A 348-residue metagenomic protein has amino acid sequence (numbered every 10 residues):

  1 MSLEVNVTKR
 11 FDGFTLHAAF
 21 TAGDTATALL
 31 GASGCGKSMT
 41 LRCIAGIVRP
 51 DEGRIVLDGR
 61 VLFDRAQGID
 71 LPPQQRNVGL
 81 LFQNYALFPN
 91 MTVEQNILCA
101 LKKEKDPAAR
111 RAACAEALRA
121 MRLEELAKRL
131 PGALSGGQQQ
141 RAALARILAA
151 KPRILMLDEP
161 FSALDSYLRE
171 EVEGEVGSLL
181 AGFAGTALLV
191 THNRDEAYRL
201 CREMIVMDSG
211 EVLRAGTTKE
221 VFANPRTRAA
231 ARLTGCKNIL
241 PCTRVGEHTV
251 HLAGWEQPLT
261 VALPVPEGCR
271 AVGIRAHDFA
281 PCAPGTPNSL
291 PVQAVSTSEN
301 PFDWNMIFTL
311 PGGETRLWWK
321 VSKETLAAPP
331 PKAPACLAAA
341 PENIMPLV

Functional and structural regions predicted by a protein language model:
V5-A26, L30-A32, S38-M39, G46-R49 (+3 more regions): Non-catalytic connector elements of ABC transporters
S38-L41, R141-A142: ABC ATPase nucleotide-binding domain helices that frame the ATP-binding cleft
R42-C43, E203: The short alpha-helix immediately C-terminal to the Walker A/P-loop
I47, V78, F82-F88, N193: Catalytic "switch" loops of ABC-type ATPases
V48-R49, V56, K102, A181: A position-specific signal in ABC ATPase nucleotide-binding domains
R54-R76: ABC ATPase NBD Q-loop/coupling interface
N77, T92-A229: ABC ATPase nucleotide-binding domains
A223-G246, G273: C-terminal boundary and immediately downstream tail of ABC-type ATPase nucleotide-binding domains
